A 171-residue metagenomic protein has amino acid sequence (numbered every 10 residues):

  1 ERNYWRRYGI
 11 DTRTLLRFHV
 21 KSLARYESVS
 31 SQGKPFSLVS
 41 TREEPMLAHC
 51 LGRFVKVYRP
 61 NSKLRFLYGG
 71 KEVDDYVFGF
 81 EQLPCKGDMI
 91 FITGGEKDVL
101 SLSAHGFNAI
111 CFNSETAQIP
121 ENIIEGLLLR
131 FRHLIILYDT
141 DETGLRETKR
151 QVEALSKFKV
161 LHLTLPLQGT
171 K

Functional and structural regions predicted by a protein language model:
E1-T41, C85, A154, K171: Short, small/acidic-rich helices and loops at N termini and domain boundaries of DNA replication/processing enzymes
I10, G106-F107, F158-V160, T170: Short phosphate-binding/catalytic loops that engage adenosine nucleotides
T14, A24, C111, H162-T164: A generic structural-conservation signal
R25-R132, E147-T148: Phosphate-handling DNA/RNA-contact segment within nucleic-acid enzymes
V99-L100, T143-G144, T170: Flexible loop/turn segments at secondary-structure boundaries
N113-Q118, D139-T140, L165-Q168: Short, acidic/turn-prone active-site loops that include or flank metal/cofactor- and phosphate-binding residues
E121-L163: Modules that initiate DNA replication and primer synthesis
